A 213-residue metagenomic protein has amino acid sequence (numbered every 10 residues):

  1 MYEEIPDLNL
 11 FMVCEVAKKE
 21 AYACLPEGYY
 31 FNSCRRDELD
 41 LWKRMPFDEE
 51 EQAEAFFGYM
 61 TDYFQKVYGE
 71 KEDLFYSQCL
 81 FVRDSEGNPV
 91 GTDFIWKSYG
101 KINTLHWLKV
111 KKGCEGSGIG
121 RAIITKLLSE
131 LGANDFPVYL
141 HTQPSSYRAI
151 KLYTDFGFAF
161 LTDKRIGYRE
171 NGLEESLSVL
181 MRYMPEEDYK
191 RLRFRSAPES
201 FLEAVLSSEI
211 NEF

Functional and structural regions predicted by a protein language model:
M1-E27: Acyl-donor-binding surface of acyltransferase catalytic domains
Y2-E3, T154-D163: Conserved acetyl-CoA-binding loop of GNAT-fold acetyltransferases
Y30-R44: A short beta-loop-alpha structural element at the N-terminal edge of CoA-dependent acyl/N-acetyltransferase catalytic
C34, L108-V110, T142: Hydrophobic adenine-recognition pocket in adenosine-nucleotide-binding enzymes
F47-K111: A conserved beta-strand-loop-helix scaffold within acyl/acetyltransferase catalytic domains
V110, G116-L131, K151-D155: Conserved acetyl-CoA-binding loop-helix of GNAT-fold acetyltransferases
L131-T142: Conserved GNAT acetyl-CoA-binding A-motif
L140-I150, I166-L177: Conserved beta-strand-loop-alpha-helix junction that forms the acyl-donor binding cleft
